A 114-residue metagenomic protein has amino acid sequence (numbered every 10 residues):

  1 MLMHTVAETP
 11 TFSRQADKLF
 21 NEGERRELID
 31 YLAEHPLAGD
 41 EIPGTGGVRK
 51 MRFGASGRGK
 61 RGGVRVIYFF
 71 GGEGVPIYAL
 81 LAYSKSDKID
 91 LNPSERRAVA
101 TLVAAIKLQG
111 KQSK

Functional and structural regions predicted by a protein language model:
M1-G23: Arg/Lys-rich, positively charged N-terminal/basic patches that mediate binding to nucleic acids
L2, E22-I29, E34, G47 (+2 more regions): Sequence/structural signature of beta-propeller domains
H4-A7, G23, G62, S94 (+1 more regions): Charged, alpha-helix-enriched surfaces in structured cytosolic catalytic cores of large nucleotide-utilizing machines
A16, E24, L32-P36, R52-A55 (+1 more regions): Generic secondary-structure microfeatures
G39-Y83, D87: Basic/aromatic recognition patch in beta-strand/loop cores that engages polyanionic ligands
F70-K114: Enriched for short, Lys/Arg-rich terminal
